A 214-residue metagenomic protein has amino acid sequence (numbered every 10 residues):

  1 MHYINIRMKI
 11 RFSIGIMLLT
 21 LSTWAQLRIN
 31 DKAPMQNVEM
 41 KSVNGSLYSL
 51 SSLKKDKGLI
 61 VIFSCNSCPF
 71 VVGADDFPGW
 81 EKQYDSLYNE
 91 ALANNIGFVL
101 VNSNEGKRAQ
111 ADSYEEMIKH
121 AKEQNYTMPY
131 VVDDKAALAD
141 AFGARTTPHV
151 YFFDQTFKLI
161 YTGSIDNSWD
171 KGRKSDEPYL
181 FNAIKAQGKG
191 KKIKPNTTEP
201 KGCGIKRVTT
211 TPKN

Functional and structural regions predicted by a protein language model:
M1-R28: Bacterial Sec-dependent N-terminal signal peptides
W24-S51, G79-W80: N-terminal "domain-start" segment that seeds a small globular fold
S49-D76, I184: Short active-site neighborhood of thiol/selenol oxidoreductases, capturing the structured segment around
D56-L59, A93-F98, N125-P129, Q155-T156: Loop/turn elements at helix/coil->beta-strand transitions in domains of secreted/extracellular proteins
C65-E81, V150, C203-K206: Short, thiol/selenol-centered motifs that function as redox-active sites or metal-ligating centers
V71-E123, A137-A139: Structural microenvironment flanking redox-active thiols in thiol-disulfide oxidoreductases
E116-D154: Short, internal strand/loop/helix patches that form the active-site neighborhood or redox-interaction surface
F152-N214: Thiol-/selenol-based redox modules, centered on thioredoxin-like and closely related oxidoreductase domains
